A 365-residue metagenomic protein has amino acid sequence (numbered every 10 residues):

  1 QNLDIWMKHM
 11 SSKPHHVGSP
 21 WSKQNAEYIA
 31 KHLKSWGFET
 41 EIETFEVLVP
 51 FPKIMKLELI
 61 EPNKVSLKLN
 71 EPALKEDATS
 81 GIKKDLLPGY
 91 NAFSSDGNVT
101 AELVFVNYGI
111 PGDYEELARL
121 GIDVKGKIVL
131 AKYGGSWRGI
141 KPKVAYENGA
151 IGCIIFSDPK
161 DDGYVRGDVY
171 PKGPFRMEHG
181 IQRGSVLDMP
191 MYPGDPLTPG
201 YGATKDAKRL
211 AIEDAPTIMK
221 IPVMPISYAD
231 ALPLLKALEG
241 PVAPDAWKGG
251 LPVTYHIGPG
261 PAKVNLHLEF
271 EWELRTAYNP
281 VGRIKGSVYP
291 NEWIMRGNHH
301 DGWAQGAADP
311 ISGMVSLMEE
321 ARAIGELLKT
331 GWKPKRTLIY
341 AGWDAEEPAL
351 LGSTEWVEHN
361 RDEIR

Functional and structural regions predicted by a protein language model:
Q1-E39, A207, D214-P222, Y228 (+1 more regions): N-terminal hydrophobic or amphipathic helices/low-complexity stretches enriched in small/hydrophobic/Pro/Gly
N2-W6, W21-I29, R138-K141, Y146 (+5 more regions): Stable alpha-helical elements in mature extracytoplasmic
M7, S11-W21, W36-G37, Y133 (+9 more regions): Sec/Tat-exported extracytoplasmic proteins
K8-D123, I128, P159, F175-M191: Noncatalytic luminal/extracellular "stalk/propeptide" segments of secretory-pathway proteins
Y28, L48, S94, A118-I122 (+5 more regions): Mature extracellular/periplasmic domains of secretome proteins
G81-E116, Y192-A307, R322, E326 (+1 more regions): Soluble metallo-hydrolase cores and metallopeptidase-like ectodomains found primarily in the secretory/periplasmic
V106-F175, S287, N291: A conserved hydrophobic secondary-structure block that centers on an alpha-helix together with its immediately flanking
R138, G302-R365: Acidic/histidine-rich catalytic neighborhood of metal-dependent amide-processing enzymes
